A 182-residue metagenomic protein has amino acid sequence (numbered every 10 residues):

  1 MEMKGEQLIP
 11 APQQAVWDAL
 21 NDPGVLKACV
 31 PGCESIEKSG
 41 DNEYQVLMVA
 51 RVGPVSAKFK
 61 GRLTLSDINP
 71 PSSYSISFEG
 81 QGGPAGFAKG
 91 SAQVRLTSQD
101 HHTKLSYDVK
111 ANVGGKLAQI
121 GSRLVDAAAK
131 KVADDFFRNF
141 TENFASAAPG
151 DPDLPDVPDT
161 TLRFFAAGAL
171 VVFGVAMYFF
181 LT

Functional and structural regions predicted by a protein language model:
M1-L47, R51, T160-T161, F165-T182: Hydrophobic ligand-binding cavity/cleft-lining segments
E2-E6, E43, K58-K60, S73 (+2 more regions): Intrinsic-disorder/low-complexity, polar/charged segments enriched in Ser/Thr/Lys/Arg/Asp/Glu/Gln
E6-P10, E37, T64, R95-T97 (+1 more regions): Generic structural detector for well-ordered beta-strands
V16-L20, L26, L65, Y107 (+1 more regions): Hydrophobic pocket/interface hotspot
K38-E79: Glycine-rich portal/gate segments that line the openings of hydrophobic small-molecule binding cavities
R62, G80-D126: Beta-strand/loop substructures that line and gate deep hydrophobic ligand-binding cavities in soluble
S106, G114-D151: A conserved amphipathic terminal alpha-helix motif
R138-V171: Short, highly charged C-terminal tails/helix-capping segments
